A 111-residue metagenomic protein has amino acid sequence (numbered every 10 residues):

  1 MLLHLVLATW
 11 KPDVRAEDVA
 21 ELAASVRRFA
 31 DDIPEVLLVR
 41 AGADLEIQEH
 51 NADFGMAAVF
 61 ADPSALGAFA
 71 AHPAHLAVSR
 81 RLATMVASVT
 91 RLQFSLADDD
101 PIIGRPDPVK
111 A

Functional and structural regions predicted by a protein language model:
M1-D53, A61-A71, F94-A111: Short S/T/G/P-rich N-terminal loop/turn motif that feeds into the first structured element of a domain
S25, R81, M85: Residues that form generic nucleotide/phosphate-binding pockets
A70, S79-L82: Short, flexible helix/strand-to-coil boundary loops that buttress conserved ligand/catalytic motifs in alpha/beta
S88-V89: Interfacial aromatic-anchored transmembrane helix boundaries in multi-pass membrane proteins
